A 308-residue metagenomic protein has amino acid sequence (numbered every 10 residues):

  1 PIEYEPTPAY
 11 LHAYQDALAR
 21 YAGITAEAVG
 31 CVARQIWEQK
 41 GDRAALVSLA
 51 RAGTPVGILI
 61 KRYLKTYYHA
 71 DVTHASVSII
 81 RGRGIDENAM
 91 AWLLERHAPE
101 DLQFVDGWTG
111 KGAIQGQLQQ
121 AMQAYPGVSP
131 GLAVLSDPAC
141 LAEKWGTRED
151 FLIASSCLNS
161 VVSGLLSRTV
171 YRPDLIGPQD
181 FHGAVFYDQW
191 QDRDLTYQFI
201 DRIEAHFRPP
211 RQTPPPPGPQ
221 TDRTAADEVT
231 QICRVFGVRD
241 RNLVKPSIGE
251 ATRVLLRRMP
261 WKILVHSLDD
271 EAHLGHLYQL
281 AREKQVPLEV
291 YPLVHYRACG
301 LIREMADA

Functional and structural regions predicted by a protein language model:
P1-A44, K65, H69-A308: Long, low-complexity, Lys/Arg-enriched
D42-I60, L64: Membrane helical hairpin/interfacial module
